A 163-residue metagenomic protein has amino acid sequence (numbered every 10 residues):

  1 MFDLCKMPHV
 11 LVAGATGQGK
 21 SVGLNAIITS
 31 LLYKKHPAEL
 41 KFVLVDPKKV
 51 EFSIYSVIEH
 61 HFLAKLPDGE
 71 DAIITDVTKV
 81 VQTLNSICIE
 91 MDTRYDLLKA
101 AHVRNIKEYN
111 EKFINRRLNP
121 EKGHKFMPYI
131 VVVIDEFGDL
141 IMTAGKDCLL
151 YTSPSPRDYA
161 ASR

Functional and structural regions predicted by a protein language model:
M1-V103, K122, M127-S153, R157: P-loop NTPase catalytic phosphate-binding loop
I87, K112-R117: Conserved helicase/translocase P-loop NTPase motor core
I106-Y109: Cytosolic-facing regulatory segments adjacent to core modules
A160-R163: N-terminal low-complexity segments that are often proline-rich with Ser/Thr-Pro
